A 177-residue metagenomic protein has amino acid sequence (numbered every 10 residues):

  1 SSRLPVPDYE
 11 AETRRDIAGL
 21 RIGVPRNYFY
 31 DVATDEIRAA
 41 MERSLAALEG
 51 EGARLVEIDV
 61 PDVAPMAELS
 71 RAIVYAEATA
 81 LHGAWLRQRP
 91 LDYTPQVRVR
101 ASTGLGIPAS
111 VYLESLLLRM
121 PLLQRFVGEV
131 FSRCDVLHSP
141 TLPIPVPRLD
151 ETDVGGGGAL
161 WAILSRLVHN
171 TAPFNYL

Functional and structural regions predicted by a protein language model:
S1-A39, S44, D62: A short helix-breaking turn/cap at a secondary-structure junction
S1-S2, E49-P61: Flexible, glycine/charged-enriched surface loops at secondary-structure junctions
G23-R26, V97-P108: A short small-residue
P25, I58, S139-T141: Generic beta-strand/beta-sheet core signal
A33-T34, A67, P147-D150: Short glycine-/acidic-enriched loop or helix-start segments at secondary-structure transitions that form or flank
E42-G50, G83: Class I S-adenosyl-L-methionine
A67-L81: Charged, often glycine-rich, active-site loop that binds/positions anionic groups
A84, Q96, I107-L177: Glycine-rich, small-residue loops and helix-cap segments that act as flexible hinges at active-site edges
